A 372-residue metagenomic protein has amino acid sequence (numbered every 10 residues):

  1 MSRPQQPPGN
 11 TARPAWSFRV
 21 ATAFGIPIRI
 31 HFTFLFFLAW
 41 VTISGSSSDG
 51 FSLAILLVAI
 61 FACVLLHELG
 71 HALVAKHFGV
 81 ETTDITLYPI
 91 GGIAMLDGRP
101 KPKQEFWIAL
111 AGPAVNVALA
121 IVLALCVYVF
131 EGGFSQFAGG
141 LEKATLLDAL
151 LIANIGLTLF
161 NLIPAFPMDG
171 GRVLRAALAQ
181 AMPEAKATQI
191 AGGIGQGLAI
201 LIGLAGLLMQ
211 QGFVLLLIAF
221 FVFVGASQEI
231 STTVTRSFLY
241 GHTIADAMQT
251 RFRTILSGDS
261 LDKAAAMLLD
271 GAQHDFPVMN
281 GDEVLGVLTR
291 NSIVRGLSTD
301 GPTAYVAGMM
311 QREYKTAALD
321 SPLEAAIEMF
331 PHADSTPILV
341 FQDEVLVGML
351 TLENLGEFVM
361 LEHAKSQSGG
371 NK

Functional and structural regions predicted by a protein language model:
M1-P337, F341-K372: Hydrophobic transmembrane alpha-helices and their immediate loop junctions in multi-pass integral membrane proteins
